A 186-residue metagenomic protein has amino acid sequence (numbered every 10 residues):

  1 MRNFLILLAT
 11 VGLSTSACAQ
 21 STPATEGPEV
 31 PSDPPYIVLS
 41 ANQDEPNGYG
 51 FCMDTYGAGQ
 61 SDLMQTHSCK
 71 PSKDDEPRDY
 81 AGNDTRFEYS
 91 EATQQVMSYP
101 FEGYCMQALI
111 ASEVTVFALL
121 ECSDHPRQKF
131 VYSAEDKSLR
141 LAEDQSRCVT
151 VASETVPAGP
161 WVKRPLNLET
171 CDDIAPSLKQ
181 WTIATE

Functional and structural regions predicted by a protein language model:
F4-L13: Sec-dependent N-terminal signal peptides
T15-A17: C-terminal motif of bacterial Sec signal peptides marking the signal peptidase cleavage site
Q20-E186: Lectin-like carbohydrate-binding module/patch detector with strong preference for beta-trefoil
